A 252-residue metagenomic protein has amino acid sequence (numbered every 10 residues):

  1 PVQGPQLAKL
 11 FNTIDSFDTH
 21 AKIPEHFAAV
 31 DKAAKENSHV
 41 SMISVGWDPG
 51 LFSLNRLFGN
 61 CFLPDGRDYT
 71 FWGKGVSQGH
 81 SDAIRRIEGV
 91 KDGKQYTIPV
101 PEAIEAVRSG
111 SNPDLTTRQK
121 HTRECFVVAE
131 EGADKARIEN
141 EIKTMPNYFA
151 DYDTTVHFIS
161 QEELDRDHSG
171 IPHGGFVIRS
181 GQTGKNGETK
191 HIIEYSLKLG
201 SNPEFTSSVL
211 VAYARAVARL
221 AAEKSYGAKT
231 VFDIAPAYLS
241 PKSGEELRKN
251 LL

Functional and structural regions predicted by a protein language model:
G4-K9, S16-I43: Rossmann-fold NAD(P)-binding glycine/threonine-rich loop
D15-S16, S41-V45, F71, K94-Q95: General beta-strand structural signal in soluble alpha/beta enzymes
H20-P24, S44-S53, K74-Q78, E131-G132 (+1 more regions): Gly/Ser/Thr-rich loops at beta-strand to alpha-helix junctions that form or flank small-molecule/cofactor-binding
K35-N60, L210: Short alpha-helices
L51-R67, D82-D92, A216: Oxidoreductase and adenylate-handling cofactor-binding alpha/beta cores
G59-L63, R67-G73, E124-A129: Short beta-strand and adjoining strand-loop segment in the mid-core of the Rossmann-like NAD(P)-dependent dehydrogenase
S77-A214: C-terminal substrate-binding/catalytic lobe of Rossmann-fold NAD(P)-dependent oxidoreductases
I193-L252: NAD(P)-dependent Rossmann-like dehydrogenase/reductase catalytic/cofactor-binding core
